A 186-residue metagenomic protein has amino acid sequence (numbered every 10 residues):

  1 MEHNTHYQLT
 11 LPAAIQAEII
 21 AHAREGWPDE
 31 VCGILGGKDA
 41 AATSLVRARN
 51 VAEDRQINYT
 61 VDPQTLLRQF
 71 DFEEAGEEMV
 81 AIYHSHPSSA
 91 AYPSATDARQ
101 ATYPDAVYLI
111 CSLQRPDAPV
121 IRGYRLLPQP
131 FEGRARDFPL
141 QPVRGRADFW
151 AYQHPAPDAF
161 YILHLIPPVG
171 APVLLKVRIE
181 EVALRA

Functional and structural regions predicted by a protein language model:
M1-G33, K38-A81, P87-A186: MPN/JAMM (Mov34/JAB) isopeptidase/deubiquitinase module and associated MPN-bearing subunits/adaptors in ubiquitin
